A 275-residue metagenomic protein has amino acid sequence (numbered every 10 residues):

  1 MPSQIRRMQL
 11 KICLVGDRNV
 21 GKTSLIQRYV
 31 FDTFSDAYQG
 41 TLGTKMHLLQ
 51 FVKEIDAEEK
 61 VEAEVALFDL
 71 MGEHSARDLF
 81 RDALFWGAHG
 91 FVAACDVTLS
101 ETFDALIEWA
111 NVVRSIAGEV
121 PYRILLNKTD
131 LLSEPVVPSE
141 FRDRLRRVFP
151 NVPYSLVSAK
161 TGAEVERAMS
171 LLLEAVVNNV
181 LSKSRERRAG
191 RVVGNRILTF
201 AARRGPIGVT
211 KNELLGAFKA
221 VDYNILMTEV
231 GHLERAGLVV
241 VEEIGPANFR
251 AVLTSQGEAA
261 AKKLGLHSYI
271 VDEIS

Functional and structural regions predicted by a protein language model:
M1-L181, G208-V209, A220, N224-E229 (+3 more regions): TRAFAC-class small GTPase G-domain
V180, R187-G216, A220: Short amphipathic alpha-helical interface segments
T199, T228-G231: Generic structural signal for well-ordered, non-membrane alpha-helices
